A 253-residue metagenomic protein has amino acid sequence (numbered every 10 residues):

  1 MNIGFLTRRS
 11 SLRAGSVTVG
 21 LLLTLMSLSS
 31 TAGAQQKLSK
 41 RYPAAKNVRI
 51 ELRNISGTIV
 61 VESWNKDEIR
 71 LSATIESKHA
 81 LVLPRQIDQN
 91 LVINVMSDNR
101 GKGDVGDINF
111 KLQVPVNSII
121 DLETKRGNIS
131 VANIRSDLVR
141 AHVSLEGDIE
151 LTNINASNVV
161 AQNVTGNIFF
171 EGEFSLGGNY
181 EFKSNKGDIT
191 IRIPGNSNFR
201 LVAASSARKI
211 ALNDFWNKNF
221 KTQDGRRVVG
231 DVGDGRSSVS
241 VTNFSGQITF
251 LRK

Functional and structural regions predicted by a protein language model:
M1-K253: Intrinsically disordered, low-complexity terminal regions
